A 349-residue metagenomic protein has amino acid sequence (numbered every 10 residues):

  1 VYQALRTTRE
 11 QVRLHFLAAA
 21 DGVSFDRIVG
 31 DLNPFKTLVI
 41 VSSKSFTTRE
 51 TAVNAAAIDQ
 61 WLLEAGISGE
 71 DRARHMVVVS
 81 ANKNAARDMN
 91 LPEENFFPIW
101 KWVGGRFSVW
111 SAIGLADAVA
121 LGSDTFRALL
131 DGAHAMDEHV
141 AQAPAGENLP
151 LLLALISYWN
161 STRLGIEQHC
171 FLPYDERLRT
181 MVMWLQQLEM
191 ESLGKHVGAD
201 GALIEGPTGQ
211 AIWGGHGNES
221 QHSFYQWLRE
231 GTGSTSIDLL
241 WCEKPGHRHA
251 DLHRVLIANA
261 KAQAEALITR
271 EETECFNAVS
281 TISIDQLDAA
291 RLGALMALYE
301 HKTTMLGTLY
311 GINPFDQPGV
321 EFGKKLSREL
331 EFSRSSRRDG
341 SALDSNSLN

Functional and structural regions predicted by a protein language model:
V1-A19: Glycine-rich active-site/cofactor-binding loop and its immediate structural neighborhood
T8-R9, A20-D21, R27-N349: A SIS-like phosphosugar-recognition module
